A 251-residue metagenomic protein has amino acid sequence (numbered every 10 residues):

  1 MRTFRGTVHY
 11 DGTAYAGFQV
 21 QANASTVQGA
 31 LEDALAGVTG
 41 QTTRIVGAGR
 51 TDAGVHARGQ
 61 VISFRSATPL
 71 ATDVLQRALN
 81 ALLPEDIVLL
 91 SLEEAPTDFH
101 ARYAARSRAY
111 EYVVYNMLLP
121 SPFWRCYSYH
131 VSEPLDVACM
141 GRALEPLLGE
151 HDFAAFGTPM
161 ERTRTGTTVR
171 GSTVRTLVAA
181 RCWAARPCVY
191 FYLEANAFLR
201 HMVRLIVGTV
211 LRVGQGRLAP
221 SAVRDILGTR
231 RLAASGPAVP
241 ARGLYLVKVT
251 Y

Functional and structural regions predicted by a protein language model:
M1-Y251: Structured-RNA-binding interfaces characteristic of tRNA pseudouridine synthases
